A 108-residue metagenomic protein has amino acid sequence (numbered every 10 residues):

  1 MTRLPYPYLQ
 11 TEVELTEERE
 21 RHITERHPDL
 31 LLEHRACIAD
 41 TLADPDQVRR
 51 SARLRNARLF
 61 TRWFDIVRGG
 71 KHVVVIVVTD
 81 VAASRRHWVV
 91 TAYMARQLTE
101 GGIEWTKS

Functional and structural regions predicted by a protein language model:
M1-S108: Ribonuclease/tRNase effector modules and their secretory precursors
